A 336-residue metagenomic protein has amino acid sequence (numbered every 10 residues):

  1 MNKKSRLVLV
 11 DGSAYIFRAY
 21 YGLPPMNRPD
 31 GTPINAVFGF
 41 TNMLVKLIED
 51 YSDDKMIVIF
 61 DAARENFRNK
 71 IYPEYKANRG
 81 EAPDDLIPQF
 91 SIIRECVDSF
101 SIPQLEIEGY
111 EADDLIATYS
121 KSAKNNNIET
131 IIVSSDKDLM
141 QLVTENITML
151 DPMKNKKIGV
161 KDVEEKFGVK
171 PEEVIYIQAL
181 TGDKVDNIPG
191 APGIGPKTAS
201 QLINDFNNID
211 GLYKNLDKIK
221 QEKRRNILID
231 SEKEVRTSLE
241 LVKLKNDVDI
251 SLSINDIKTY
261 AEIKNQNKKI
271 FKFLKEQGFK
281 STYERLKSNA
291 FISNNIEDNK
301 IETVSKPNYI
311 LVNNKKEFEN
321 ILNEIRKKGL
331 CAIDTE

Functional and structural regions predicted by a protein language model:
M1-D61, F67-I71: Non-catalytic, usually N-terminal nucleic-acid engagement modules in DNA/RNA processing proteins
N2-S5, P24-N27, A77-S251: Extended two-metal-dependent nuclease catalytic cores across DNA- and RNA-processing enzymes
L9-V10, S134, C331-I333: Short hydrophobic beta-strand that contains or immediately precedes a catalytic carboxylate
I16, A36-V37, L47-Y51, Q89-D98 (+2 more regions): Basic, polar low-complexity surface loops/patches
P24-P33, V97-I107, D298-V312: Short, basic, glycine/proline-bearing loop/turn elements
F40-K46, A117-K121, N226, F318-E319 (+1 more regions): Short alpha-helical segments and helix-capping/turn motifs at coil-helix boundaries
I48-I59, E129-Q141, E145, D230-N246 (+1 more regions): Structured, non-catalytic alpha/beta "coupling" segments that mediate domain-domain communication and provide generic
I257-E336: Long, highly charged low-complexity segments
